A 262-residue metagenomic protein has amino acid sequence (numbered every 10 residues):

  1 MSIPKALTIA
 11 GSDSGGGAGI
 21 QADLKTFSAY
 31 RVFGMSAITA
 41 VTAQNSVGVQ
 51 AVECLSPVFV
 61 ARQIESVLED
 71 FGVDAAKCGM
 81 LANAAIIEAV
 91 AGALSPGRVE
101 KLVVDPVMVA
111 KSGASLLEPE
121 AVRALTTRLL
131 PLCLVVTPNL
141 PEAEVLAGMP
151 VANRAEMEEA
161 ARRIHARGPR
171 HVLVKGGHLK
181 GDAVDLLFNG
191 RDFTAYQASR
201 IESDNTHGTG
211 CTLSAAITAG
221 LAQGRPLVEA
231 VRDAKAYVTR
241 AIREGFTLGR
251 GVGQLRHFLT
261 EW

Functional and structural regions predicted by a protein language model:
S2-T8, L24-S112: Conserved N-terminal subdomain of the carbohydrate kinase-like
I3, A51-C54, V228-W262: Charged C-terminal helix
I9-G15, F193-H207: Short pre-catalytic strand/loop immediately N-terminal to key active-site residues, enriched for Gly-Thr
Y30-M35, T194, G220-A234: Phosphate-handling active-site elements
A84-R98, R170, V184, G190-D192 (+1 more regions): Nucleotide and nucleotide-moiety/phosphate-recognizing core
P119-F193: Conserved phosphate/ATP/ADP-binding segment of small-molecule kinases
E144-V145, S203-L227: Short, small-residue alpha-helix embedded
